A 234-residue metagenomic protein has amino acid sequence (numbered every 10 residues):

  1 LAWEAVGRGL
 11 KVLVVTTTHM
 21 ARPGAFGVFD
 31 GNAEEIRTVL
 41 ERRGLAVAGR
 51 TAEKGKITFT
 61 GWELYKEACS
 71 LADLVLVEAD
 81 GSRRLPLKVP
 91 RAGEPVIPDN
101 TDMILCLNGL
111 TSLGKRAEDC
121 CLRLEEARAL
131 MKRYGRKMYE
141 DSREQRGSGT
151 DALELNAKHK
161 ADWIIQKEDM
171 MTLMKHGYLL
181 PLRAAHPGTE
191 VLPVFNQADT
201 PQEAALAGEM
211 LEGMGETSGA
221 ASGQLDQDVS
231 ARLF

Functional and structural regions predicted by a protein language model:
A2-G55: N-terminal phosphate/diphosphate-binding loop that engages ATP/GTP or pyrophosphate donors across diverse enzyme folds
W3-G9, E67-V75, A185-P187: Secondary-structure boundary elements
G9, R42-R43, A72, T101-D102 (+1 more regions): Short, well-ordered alpha-helix to beta-strand connector turns
V12-T17, V47-R50, V75-A79, L85 (+2 more regions): General beta-strand structural signal in soluble alpha/beta enzymes
P23-G24, D228-R232: Short, charged, surface-exposed secondary-structure boundary motifs
R42, Q145-G147, T217, A221: Intrinsically disordered, low-complexity segments enriched in small/polar residues
G55-C69, D80-G215, R232-F234: Conserved catalytic-core segment of NTP-binding enzymes
G223-Q227: Beta-strand-loop-alpha "switch" segments that mediate conformational coupling across diverse proteins
